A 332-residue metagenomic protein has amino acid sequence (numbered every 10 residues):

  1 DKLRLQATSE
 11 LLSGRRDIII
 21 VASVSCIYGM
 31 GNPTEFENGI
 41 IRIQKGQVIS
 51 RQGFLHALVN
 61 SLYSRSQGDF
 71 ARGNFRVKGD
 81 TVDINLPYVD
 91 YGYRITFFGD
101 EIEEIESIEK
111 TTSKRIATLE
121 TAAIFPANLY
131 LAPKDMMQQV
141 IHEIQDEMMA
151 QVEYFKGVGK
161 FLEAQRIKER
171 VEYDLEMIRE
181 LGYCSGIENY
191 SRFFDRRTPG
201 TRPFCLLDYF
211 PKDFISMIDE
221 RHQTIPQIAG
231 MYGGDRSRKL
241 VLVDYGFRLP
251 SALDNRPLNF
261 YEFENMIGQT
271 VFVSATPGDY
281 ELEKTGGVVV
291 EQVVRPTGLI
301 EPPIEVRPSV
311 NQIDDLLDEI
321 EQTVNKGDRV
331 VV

Functional and structural regions predicted by a protein language model:
D1-V332: ASCE RecA-like P-loop NTPase motor cores that couple ATP hydrolysis to mechanical translocation on nucleic acids
